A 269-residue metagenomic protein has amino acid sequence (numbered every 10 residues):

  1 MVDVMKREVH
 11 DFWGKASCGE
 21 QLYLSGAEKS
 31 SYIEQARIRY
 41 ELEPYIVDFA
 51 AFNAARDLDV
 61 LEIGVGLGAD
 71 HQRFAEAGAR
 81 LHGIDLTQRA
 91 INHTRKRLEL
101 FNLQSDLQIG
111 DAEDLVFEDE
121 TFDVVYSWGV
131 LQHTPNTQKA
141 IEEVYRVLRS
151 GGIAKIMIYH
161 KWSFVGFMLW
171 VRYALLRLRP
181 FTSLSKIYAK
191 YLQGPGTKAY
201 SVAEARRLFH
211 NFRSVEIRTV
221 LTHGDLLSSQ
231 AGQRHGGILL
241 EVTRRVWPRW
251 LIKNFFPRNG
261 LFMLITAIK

Functional and structural regions predicted by a protein language model:
M1-Q35: N-terminal, positively charged/glycine-rich alpha-helical extensions of SAM-dependent methyltransferases
A27-L58: Conserved alpha-helix/loop element of class I SAM-dependent methyltransferases that forms part of the SAM/SAH-binding
A55-D114: Class I SAM-dependent methyltransferase SAM/SAH-binding core
E113-V124: A short acidic, Gly/Pro-enriched loop at the edge of an enzyme's catalytic core that lines a small-molecule cofactor
V124-T137: A short SAM/SAH-binding and catalytic strip from SAM-dependent methyltransferases
Q138-I153: A short glycine-rich, Lys/Arg-flanked "PGG" loop and its adjoining helix->strand segment in the class I
I153-T182: Conserved class I S-adenosyl-L-methionine
Y173-L176, P180-Y188, Q193-K198, V202-R207 (+1 more regions): A C-terminal cap/extension of S-adenosyl-L-methionine-dependent methyltransferases that defines the acceptor-substrate
